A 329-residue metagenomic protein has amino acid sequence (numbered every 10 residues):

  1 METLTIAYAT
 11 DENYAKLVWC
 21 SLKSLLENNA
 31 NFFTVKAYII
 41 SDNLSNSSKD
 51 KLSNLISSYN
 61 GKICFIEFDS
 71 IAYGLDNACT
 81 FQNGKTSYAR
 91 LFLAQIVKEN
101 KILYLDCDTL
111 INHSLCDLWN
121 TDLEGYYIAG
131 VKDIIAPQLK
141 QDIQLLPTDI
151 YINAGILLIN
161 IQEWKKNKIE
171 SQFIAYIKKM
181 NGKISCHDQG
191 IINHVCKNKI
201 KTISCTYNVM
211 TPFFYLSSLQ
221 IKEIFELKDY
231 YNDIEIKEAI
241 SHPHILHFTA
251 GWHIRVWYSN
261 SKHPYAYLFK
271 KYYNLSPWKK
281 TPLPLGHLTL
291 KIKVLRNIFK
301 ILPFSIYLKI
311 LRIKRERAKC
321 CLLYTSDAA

Functional and structural regions predicted by a protein language model:
M1-L4, T10, L17, K166-L323: A glycosyltransferase accessory/donor-loop signature
S24-F32: Short, acidic, metal-binding catalytic loop of nucleotide-sugar glycosyltransferases
K36, S41-F65: Acidic donor-binding segment of Leloir-type glycosyltransferases
Y59-F92: Active-site-proximal specificity loops/subdomain of glycosyltransferases
I102: Short aromatic/hydrophobic "clamp" motif used to bind/position activated sugar donors
D106-L110: The conserved acidic donor/metal-binding loop of glycosyltransferases
H113-K140: Conserved donor-nucleotide/metal-binding helix-loop-beta segment in metal-dependent transferases, i.e., the alpha-helix
Y324-A329: Conserved small/polar residues in nucleotide/adenosyl-binding loops
